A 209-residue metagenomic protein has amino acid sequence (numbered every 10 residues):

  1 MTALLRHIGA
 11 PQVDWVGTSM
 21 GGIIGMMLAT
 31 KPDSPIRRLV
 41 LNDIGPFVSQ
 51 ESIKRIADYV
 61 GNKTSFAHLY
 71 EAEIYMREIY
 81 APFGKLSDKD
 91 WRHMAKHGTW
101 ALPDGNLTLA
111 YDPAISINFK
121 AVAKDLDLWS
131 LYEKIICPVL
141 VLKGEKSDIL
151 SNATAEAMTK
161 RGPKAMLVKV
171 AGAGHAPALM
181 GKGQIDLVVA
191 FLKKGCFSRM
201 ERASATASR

Functional and structural regions predicted by a protein language model:
M1-H7: Alpha/beta-hydrolase active-site loop
H7-S52: Conserved hydrolase catalytic core segment
I36, I44-E71: A catalytic-pocket lid/entrance helix-loop region that shapes and gates access to the active site across common
A67-V122, L131: Conserved alpha/beta-hydrolase catalytic His-Asp/Glu region
W100-A157, K169: Conserved serine/cysteine hydrolase catalytic core
R161-H175: Catalytic histidine neighborhood in serine/cysteine hydrolases with alpha/beta-hydrolase-type architecture
A173-G183: Catalytic histidine-centered segment of alpha/beta-hydrolase-like enzymes
